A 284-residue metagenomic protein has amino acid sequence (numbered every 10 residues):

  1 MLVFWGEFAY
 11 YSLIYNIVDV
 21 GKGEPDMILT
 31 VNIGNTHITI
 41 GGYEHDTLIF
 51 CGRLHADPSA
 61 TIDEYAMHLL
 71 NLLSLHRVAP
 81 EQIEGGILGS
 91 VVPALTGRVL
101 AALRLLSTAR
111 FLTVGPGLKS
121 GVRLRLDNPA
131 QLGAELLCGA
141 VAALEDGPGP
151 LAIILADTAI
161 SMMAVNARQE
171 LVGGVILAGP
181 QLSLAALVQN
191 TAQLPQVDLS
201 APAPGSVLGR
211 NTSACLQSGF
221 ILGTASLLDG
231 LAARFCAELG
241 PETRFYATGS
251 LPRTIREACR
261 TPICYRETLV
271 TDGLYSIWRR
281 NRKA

Functional and structural regions predicted by a protein language model:
L2-V114, L118: N-terminal glycine/serine-rich phosphate-binding loop of ATP-dependent small-molecule kinases, especially carbohydrate
D26-I49, A143, G147-L171, L187 (+1 more regions): Gly/Thr-rich phosphate-binding beta-strand-loop-beta motif of the actin/hexokinase/Hsp70
D57-E64, L132-A134, G139-P148, V172-Q217 (+2 more regions): Glycine-rich phosphate-binding loop plus the immediately following alpha-helix
V78-E81, D146-G149, E238-P241: Glycine-rich phosphate-binding loop signature in dinucleotide/nucleotide-binding domains
V78-L132, R168-V175, G179-P180, R210-I221 (+3 more regions): Short beta-strand-loop/turn "lid" adjacent to the catalytic site in phosphate-handling enzymes
T224-E238: A short, acidic, amphipathic alpha-helical segment used as a generic capping/interface helix at domain edges
E238-A284: Long hydrophobic alpha-helical segments typical of transmembrane helices together with their membrane-interfacial
